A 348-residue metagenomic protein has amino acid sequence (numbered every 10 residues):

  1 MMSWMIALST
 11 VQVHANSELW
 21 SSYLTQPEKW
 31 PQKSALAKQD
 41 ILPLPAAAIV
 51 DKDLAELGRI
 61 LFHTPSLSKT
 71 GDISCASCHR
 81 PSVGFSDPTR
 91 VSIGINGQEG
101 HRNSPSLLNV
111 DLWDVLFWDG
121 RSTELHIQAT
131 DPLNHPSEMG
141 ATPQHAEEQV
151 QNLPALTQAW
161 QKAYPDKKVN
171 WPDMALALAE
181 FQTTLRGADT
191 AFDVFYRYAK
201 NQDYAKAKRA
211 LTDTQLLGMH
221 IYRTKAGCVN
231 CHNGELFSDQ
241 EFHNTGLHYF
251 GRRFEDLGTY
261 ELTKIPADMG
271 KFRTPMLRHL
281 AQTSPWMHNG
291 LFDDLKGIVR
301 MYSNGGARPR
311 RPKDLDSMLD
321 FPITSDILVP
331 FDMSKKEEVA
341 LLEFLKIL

Functional and structural regions predicted by a protein language model:
M1-S9: Bacterial N-terminal signal peptides
V11-L348: Periplasmic c-type cytochrome electron-transfer domains
